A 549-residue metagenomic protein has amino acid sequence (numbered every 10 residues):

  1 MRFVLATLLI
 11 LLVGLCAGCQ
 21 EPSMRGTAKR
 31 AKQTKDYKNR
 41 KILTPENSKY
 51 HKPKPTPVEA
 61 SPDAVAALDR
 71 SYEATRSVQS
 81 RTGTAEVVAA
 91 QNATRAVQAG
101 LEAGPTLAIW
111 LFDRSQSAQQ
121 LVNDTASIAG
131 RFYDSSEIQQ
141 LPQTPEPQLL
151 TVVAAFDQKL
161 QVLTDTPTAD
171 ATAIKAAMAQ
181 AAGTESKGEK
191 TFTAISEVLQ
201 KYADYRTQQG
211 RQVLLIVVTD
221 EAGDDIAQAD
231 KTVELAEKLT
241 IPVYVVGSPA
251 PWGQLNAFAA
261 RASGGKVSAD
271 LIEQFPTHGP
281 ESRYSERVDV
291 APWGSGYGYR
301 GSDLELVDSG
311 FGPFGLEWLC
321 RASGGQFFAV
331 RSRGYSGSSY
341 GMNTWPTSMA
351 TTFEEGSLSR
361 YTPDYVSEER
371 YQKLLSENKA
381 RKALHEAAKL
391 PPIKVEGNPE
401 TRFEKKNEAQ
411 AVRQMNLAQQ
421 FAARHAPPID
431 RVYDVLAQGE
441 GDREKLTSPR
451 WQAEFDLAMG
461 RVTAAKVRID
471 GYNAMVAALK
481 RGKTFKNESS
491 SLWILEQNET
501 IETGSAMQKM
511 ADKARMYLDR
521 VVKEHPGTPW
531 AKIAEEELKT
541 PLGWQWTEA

Functional and structural regions predicted by a protein language model:
E21, T34-I109, S115-N123: Acidic, polar low-complexity linker/tail segments
E59-S61, P145-A181, K201-Y205, V432-V435: Short beta-strand-loop
L101-D165, I195-V198, L214-V218: Von Willebrand factor
F112-R114, T125, V153-F156, V198 (+6 more regions): DG-centered beta-turn motif at the end of beta-strands
K159-L163, T172-V213, G223-A227, G247-A257: Von Willebrand factor
Y205-T207, D224-D225, D442-W451, V522-E535 (+2 more regions): Short solvent-exposed coil/turn linkers within tandem alpha-helical repeat scaffolds
E221-W318: VWA/integrin I-like adhesion module and closely mimicked acidic/polar interface patches used
N407, A411, I469-E524, P529 (+1 more regions): Short coil/linker segments at helix-helix boundaries
